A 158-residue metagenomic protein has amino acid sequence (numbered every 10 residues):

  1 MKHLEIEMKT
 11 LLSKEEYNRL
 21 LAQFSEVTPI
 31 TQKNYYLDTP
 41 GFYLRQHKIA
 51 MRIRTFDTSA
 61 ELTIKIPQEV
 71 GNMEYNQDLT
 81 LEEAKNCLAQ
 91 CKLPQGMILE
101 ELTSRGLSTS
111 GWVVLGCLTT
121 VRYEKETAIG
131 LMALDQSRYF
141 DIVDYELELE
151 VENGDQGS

Functional and structural regions predicted by a protein language model:
M1-S158: Phosphate-end processing signature that detects enzymes handling 5′-triphosphorylated RNA and polyphosphate
